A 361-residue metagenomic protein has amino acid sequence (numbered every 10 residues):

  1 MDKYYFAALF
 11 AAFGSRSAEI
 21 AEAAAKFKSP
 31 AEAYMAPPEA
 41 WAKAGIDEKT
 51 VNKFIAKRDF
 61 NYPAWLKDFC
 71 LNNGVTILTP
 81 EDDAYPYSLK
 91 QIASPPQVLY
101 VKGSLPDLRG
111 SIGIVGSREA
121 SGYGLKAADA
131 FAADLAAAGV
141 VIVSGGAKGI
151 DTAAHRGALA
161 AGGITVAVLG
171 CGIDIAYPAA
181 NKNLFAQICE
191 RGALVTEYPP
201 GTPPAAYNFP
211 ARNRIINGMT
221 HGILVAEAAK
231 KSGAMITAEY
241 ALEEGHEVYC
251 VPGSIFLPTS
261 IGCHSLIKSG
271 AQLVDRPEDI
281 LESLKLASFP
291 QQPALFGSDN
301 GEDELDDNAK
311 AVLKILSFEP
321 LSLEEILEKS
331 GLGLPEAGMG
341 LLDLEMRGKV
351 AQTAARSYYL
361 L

Functional and structural regions predicted by a protein language model:
M1, D68-N72, T79-L361: Glycine-biased, small-residue-rich flexible motifs in mid-sequence functional cores and linkers
M1-D83, C250, L323, R347-K349 (+2 more regions): Short, small/acidic-rich helices and loops at N termini and domain boundaries of DNA replication/processing enzymes
